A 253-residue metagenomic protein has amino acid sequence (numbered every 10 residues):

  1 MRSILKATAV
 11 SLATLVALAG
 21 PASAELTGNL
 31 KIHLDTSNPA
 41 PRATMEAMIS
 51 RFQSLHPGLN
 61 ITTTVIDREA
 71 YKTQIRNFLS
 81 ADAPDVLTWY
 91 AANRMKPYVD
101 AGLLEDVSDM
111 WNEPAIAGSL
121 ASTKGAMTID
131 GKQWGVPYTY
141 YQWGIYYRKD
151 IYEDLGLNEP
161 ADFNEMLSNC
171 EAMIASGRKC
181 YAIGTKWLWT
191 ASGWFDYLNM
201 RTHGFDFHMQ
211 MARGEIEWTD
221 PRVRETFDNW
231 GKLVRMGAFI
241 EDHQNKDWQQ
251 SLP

Functional and structural regions predicted by a protein language model:
R2-S23: Gram-negative bacterial Sec-dependent N-terminal signal peptides
A22-K31, Q53-L59, T128-G131, E153 (+1 more regions): Immediate post-signal peptide segment of exported/extracytoplasmic ligand-binding proteins
S23-P97, A101, D109-I116, E159 (+1 more regions): Conserved N-terminal structural module of periplasmic/extracytoplasmic solute-binding proteins
K72-A83, A101, I151-Y152, C170-S176 (+1 more regions): Short helices/loops that flank or line small-molecule/ion binding pockets
Y90-W143, N158, L167, W194 (+1 more regions): Hinge/lid segment of periplasmic solute-binding proteins
E105-S119, T185, T202-E225: Short, solvent-exposed loop/beta-turn-alpha elements that line the ligand-binding surface or hinge of extracytoplasmic
D130, W134-Y138, W143, L167-I216 (+1 more regions): Extracytoplasmic/periplasmic solute-binding protein
A172, R213-D247: Glycine-centered hinge/linker elements that transmit conformational signals in sensory and ligand-binding systems
